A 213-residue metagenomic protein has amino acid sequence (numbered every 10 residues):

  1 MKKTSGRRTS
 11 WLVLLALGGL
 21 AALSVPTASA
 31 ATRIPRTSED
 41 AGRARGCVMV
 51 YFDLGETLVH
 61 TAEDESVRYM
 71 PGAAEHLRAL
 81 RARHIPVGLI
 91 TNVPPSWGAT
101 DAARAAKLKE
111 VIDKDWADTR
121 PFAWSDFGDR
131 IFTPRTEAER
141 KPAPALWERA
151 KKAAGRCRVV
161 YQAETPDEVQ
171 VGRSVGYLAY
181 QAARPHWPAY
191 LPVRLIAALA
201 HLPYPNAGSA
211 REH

Functional and structural regions predicted by a protein language model:
K2-T4, R8-F52: Non-catalytic pre-domain segments flanking phosphatase-related domains
T9, R81-A82: Positively charged, hydrophobic/aromatic-enriched amphipathic segments
T32-L54, A74, R78-R81, G88-H213: Asp-based, Mg2+/Mn2+-dependent phosphohydrolase catalytic module
T57-L58: Hydrophobic "anchor" residues
T61-E65: Conserved ATPase-coupling elements of RecA-like P-loop NTPase cores
S66-M70, R140: A conditional alpha-helix N-cap/helix-loop micro-motif detector
